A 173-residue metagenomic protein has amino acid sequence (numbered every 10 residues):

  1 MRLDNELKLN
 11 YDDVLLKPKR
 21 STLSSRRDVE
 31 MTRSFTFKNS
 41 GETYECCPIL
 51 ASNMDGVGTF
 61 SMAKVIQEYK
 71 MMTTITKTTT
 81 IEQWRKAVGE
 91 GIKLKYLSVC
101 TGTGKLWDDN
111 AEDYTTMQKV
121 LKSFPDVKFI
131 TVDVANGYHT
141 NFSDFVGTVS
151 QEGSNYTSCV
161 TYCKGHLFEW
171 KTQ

Functional and structural regions predicted by a protein language model:
M1-Q173: Active-site entrance/lid segments in N-terminal catalytic domains of soluble metabolic enzymes
